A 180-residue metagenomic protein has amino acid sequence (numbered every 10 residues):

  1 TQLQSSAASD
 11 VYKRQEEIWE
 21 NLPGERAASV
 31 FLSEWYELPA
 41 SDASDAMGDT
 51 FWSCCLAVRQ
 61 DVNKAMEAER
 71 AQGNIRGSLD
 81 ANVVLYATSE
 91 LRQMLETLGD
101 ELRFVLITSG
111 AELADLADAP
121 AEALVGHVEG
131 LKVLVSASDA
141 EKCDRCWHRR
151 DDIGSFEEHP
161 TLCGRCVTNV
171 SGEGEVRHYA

Functional and structural regions predicted by a protein language model:
L3: Cationic, low-complexity basic patches in intrinsically disordered or flexible, solvent-exposed regions
S6-A65, E69-E96, E112-L134, T161-L162 (+1 more regions): Acidic, turn-prone loop/beta-hairpin segments
E101-A114: A glycine-rich helix N-cap at a beta->alpha junction
D139-K142, H159: Short metal-coordination and nucleic-acid-contact micro-motifs, chiefly zinc-binding Cys/His arrays
C143, C163-C166: Short cysteine-rich clusters marking metal-coordination/redox-active sites
C146: Basic, alpha-helical nucleic-acid-binding regions used in initiation and control of genome expression
R149-D152, N169: Cys/His-rich metal-chelating microdomains
I153-T161: Short linker/helix segments within small regulatory modules
